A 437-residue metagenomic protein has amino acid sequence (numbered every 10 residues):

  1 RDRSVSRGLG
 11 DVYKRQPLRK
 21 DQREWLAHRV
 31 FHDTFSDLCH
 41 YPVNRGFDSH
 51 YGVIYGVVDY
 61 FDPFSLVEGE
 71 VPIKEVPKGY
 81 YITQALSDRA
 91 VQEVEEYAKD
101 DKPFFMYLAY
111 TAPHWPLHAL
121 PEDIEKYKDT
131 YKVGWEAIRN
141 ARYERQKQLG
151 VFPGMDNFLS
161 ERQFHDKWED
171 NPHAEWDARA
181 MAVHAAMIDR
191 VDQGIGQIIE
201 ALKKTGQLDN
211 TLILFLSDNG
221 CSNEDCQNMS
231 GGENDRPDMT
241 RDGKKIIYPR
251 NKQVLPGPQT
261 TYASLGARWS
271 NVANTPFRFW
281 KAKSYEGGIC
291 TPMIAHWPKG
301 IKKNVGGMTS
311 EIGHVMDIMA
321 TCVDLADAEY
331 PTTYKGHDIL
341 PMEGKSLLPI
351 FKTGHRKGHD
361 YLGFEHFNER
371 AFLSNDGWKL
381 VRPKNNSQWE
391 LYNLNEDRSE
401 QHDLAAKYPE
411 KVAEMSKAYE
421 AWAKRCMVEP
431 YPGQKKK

Functional and structural regions predicted by a protein language model:
R1-Y13: Single conserved hydrophobic/aromatic residue that forms the stacking wall/gate of nucleotide- or nucleobase-binding
R7, R45-D48, K99-M106, Q207-I213 (+2 more regions): Loop/turn elements at helix/coil->beta-strand transitions in domains of secreted/extracellular proteins
D11-Q22, F35, V53-D59, M106-H118 (+6 more regions): Short, solvent-exposed turn/loop segments enriched in Gly/Ser/Thr/Pro and often Arg
Q16-K128, V133-A137, A141-K147, R162-A186: Formylglycine-dependent
E24-V43, D48-S49, I54, P258-I289 (+5 more regions): C-terminal cap/loop subdomain of S1 sulfatases and analogous C-terminal strand-loop tails that border
S87-A98, D129-P153, A174-T211, C221 (+1 more regions): A long, amphipathic alpha-helix that forms part of the scaffold/cap immediately adjacent to metal-dependent active
A90, F104-Y110, I188, I195-I198 (+5 more regions): Beta-strand elements within well-structured catalytic alpha/beta cores of enzymes that handle phosphate/sulfate esters
F158-R179, I318, L362, N375-D376 (+3 more regions): Long, internal low-complexity/basic segments
